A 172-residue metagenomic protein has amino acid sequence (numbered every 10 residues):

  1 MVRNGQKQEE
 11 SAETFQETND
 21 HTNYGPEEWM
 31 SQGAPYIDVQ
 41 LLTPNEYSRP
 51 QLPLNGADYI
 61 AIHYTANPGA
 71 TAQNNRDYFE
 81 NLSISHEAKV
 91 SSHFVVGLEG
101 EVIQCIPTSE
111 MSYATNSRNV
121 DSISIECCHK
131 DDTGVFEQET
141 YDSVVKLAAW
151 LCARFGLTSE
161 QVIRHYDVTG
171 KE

Functional and structural regions predicted by a protein language model:
M1-N116: N-terminal catalytic cores of peptidoglycan-degrading enzymes
M1-Y36, K130-E172: Basic/polar, cationic surfaces and motifs that engage anionic cell-wall and phosphate/carboxylate ligands
L52-L54, H86-E87, Y113-S117, D132-S143 (+1 more regions): Extracytoplasmic/periplasmic, Sec-exported soluble proteins
A61, S124-E126, I163: Soluble periplasmic/extracytoplasmic beta-strand elements of cell-envelope proteins
T65-A66, R118, I123-D132: Cell-envelope and extracellular/periplasmic
L82, A114, S122, V145 (+1 more regions): Solvent-exposed, non-transmembrane amphipathic alpha-helical segments
F94, I125, V144: Divalent metal-coordination and catalytic microenvironments
